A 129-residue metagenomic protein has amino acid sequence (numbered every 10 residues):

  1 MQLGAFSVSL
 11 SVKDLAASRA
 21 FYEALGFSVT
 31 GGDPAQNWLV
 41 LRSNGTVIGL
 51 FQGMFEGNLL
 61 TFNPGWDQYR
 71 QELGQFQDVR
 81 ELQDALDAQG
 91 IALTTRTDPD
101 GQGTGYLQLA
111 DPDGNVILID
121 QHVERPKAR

Functional and structural regions predicted by a protein language model:
M1-A20, H122-R129: N-terminal beta-strand motif that seeds the catalytic metal site of vicinal oxygen chelate
L3, Q36, Q102-T104: Loop/turn position at the start of each blade in beta-propeller repeats
K13-A16, M54-F55, F62-V116, V123: Vicinal oxygen chelate
A20-A24, D113: Structural preference for long, well-ordered alpha-helical segments within the folded cores of structured domains
E23-T30, I91: Conserved acetyl-CoA-binding loop of GNAT-fold acetyltransferases
S28-R70, V116-Q121: Conserved short beta-strand elements that form part of the metal-binding/catalytic scaffold of enzyme active sites
